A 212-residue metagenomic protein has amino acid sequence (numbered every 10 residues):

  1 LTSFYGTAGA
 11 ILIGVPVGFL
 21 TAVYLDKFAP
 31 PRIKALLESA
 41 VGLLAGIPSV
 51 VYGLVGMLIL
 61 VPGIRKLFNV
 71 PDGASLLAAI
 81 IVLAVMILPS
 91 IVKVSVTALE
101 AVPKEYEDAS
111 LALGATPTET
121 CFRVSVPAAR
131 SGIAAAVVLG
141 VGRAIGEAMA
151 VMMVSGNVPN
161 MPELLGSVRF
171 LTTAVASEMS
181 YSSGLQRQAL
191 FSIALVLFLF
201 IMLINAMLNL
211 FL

Functional and structural regions predicted by a protein language model:
L1-V23: Transmembrane alpha-helix signature in integral membrane proteins
V17-G56, V94-T97: Cytoplasmic-entry segments and transmembrane alpha-helices of multi-pass inner-membrane transporters
I33-L37, A74-L77, A84, L88 (+7 more regions): Alpha-helical membrane-protein architecture signal
G42-I80, I87: Generic hydrophobic transmembrane alpha-helix motif, especially the helices
P48, L113-G114, P127: Glycine/proline-centered hinge or cleavage motifs at structural transition points of membrane proteins
K66, V151-F198: Interhelical loop and adjacent transmembrane-helix boundary motif in polytopic membrane transport permeases
V94-S95, P117-M152: Transmembrane alpha-helices
V96-E100, K104, L111, S180-S183 (+1 more regions): C-terminal transmembrane helix and the adjacent membrane-cytosol boundary/short C-terminal tail of inner/organellar
